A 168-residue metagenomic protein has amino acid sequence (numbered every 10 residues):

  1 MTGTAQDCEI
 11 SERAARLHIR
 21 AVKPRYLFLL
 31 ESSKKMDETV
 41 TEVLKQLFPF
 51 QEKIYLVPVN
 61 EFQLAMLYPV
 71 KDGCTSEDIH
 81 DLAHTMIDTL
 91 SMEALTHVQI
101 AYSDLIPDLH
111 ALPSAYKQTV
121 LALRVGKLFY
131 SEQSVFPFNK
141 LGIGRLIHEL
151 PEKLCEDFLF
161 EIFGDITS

Functional and structural regions predicted by a protein language model:
T4-S168: Cytosolic nucleotide-utilizing catalytic cores of signal-transduction proteins
